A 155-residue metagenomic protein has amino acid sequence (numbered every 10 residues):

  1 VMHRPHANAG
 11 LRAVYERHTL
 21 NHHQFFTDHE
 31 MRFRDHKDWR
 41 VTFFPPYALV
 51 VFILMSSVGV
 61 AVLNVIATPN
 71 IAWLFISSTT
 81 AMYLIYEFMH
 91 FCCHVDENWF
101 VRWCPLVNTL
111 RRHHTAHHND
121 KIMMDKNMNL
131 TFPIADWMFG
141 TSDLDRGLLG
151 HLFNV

Functional and structural regions predicted by a protein language model:
V1-I76, T80-V155: Membrane-embedded catalytic scaffold of the fatty acid hydroxylase/desaturase
